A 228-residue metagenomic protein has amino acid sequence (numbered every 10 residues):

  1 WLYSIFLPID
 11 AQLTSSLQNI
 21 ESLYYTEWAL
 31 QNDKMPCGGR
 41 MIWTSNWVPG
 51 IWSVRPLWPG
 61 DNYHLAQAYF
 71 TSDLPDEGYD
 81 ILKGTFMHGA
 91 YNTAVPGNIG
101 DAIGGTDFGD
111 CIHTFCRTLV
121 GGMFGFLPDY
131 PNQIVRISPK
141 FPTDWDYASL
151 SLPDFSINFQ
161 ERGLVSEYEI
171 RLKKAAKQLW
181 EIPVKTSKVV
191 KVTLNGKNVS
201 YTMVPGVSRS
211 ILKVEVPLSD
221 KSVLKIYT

Functional and structural regions predicted by a protein language model:
W1-L57, G84, A90-A94, F124 (+1 more regions): Extended glycan-interaction surfaces of carbohydrate-active proteins
I51, H64-T228: Non-catalytic C-terminal accessory modules of carbohydrate-active enzymes
